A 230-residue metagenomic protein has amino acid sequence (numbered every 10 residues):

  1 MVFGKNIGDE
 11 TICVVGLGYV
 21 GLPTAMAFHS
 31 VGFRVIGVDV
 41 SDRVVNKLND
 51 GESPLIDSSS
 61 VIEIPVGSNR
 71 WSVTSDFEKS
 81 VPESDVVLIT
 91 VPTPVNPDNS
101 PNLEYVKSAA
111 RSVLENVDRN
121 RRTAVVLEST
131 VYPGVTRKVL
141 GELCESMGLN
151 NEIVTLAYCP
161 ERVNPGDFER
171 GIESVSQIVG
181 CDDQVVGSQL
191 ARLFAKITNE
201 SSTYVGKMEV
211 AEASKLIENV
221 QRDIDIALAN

Functional and structural regions predicted by a protein language model:
V2-E10, R34, V40-V86, T93-S100 (+1 more regions): Conserved N-terminal Rossmann-fold NAD(P) cofactor-binding segment
L17-G18: Glycine-rich Rossmann-fold phosphate-binding loop(s) that bind the pyrophosphate of adenine dinucleotide cofactors
G21-L22: N-terminal Rossmann-fold NAD(P) dinucleotide-binding loop
A25, H29-S30: Gly/Ala-rich phosphate-binding loop of Rossmann-like dinucleotide-binding domains, activating on the conserved
I89-P92, S129, D182: Glycine-rich, N-terminal phosphate-binding loop of Rossmann-like dinucleotide-binding domains
V95-R162: Rossmann-like NAD(P)(H) cofactor-binding subdomain of soluble oxidoreductases
E142-Y158, V163-N230: Internal alpha-helical scaffold of NAD(P)-dependent oxidoreductase catalytic cores
